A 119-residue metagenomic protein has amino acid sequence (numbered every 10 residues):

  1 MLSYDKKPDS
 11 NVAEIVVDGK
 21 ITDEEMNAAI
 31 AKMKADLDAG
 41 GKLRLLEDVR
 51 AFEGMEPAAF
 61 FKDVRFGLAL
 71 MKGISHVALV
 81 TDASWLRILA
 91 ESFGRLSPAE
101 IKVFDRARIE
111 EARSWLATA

Functional and structural regions predicted by a protein language model:
M1-A119: Amphipathic, Lys/Arg-enriched alpha-helical "gate/interface" segment within cytosolic domains that mediates
